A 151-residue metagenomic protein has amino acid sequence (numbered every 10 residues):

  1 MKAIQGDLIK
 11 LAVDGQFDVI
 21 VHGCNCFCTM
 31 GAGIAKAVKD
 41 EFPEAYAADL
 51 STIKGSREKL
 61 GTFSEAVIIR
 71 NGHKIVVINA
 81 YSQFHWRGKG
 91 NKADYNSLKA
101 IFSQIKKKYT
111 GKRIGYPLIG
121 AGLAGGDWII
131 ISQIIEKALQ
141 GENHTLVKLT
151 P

Functional and structural regions predicted by a protein language model:
M1-P151: Macrodomain-like recognition of ADP-ribose-binding/processing modules
